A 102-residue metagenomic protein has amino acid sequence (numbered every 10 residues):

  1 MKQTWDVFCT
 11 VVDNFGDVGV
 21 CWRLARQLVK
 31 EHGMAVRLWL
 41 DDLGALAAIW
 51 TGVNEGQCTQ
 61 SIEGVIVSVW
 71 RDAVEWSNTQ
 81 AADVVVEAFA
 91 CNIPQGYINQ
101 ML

Functional and structural regions predicted by a protein language model:
K2-D6: Extreme N-terminal starter segment of soluble prokaryotic enzymes
F8-L102: Active-site and donor-binding regions of nucleotide-sugar-utilizing enzymes
